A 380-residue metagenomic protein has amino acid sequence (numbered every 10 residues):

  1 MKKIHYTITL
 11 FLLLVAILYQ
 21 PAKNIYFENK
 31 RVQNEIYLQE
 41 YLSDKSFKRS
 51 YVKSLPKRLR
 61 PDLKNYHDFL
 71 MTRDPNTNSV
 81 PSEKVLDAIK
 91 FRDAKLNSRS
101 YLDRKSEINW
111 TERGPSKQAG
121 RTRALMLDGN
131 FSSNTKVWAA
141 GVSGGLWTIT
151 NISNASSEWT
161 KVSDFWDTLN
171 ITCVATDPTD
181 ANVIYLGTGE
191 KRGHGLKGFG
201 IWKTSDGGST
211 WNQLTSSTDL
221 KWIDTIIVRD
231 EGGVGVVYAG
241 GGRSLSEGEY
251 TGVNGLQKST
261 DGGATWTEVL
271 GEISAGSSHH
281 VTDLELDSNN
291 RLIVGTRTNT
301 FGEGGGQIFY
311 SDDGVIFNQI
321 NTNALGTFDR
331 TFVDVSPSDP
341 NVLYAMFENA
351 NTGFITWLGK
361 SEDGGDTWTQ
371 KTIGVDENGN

Functional and structural regions predicted by a protein language model:
I4-N380: Extracellular glycan-interacting surfaces
